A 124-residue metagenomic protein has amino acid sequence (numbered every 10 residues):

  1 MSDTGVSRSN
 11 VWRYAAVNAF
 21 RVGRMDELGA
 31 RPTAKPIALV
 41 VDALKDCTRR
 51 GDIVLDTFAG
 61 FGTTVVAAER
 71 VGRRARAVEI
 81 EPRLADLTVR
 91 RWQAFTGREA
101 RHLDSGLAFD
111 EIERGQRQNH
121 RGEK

Functional and structural regions predicted by a protein language model:
M1-N119: Class I S-adenosyl-L-methionine
H120-K124: Long, low-complexity, intrinsically disordered segments
